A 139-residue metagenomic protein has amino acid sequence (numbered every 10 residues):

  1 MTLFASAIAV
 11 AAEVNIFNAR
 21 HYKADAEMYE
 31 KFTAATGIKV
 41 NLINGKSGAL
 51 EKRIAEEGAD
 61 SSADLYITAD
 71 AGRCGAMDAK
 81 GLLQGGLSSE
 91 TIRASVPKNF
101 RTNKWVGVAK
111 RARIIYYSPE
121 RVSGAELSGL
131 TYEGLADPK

Functional and structural regions predicted by a protein language model:
M1-A5: Sec-dependent signal peptide recognition, specifically the positively charged N-region followed immediately by
S6-A11: Sec/Tat signal peptide C-region and signal peptidase I cleavage site
A12-A76: Early extracytoplasmic/lumenal segment of secretory-pathway proteins
E56, A79, D137: Phosphate-coordinating loops and pocket residues in cytosolic domains that bind phosphorylated ligands
S61-Y66, Q84-I115, E133: A structural signal for short loop-to-beta-strand junctions that line the ligand-binding cleft of periplasmic/secreted
G72, R111, E120-R121: Alpha-helix/helix-capping structural signal
E120-G129: Short helix-loop capping/hinge motifs at secondary-structure junctions, enriched in acidic/polar residues
E133-K139: Short loop->beta-strand "edge-of-pocket" segments that line small-molecule binding or catalytic clefts across diverse
